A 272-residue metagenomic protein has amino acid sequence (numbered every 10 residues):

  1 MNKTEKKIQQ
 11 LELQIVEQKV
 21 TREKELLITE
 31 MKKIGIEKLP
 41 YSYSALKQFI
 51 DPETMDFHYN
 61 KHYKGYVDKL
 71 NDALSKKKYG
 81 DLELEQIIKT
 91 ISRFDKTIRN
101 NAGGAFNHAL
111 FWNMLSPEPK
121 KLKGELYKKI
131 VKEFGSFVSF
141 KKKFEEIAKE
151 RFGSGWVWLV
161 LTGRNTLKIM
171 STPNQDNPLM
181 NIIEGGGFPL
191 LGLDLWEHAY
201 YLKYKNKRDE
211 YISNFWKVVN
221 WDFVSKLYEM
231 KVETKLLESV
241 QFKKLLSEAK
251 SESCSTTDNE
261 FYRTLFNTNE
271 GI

Functional and structural regions predicted by a protein language model:
N2-I272: Feature for soluble, non-membrane regions of globular proteins
